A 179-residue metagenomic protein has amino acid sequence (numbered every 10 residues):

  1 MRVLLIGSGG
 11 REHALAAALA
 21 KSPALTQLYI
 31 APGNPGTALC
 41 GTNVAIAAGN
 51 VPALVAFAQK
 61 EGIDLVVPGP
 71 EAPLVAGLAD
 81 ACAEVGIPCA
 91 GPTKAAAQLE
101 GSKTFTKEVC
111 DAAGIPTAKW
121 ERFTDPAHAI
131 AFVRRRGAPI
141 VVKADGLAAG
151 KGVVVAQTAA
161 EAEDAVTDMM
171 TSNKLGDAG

Functional and structural regions predicted by a protein language model:
M1-A95: ATP-binding N-terminal substructure of ATP-dependent carboxylate-amine bond-forming enzymes
G7, F123, V154-T158: Short beta-strand-to-turn element immediately C-terminal to the catalytic PLP-Schiff-base lysine in fold type I
A20-K21, G36-A38, K60, A90 (+4 more regions): Solvent-exposed alpha-helices and their adjacent loops that cap or buttress functional pockets in soluble metabolic
A47-N50, S102, D125-P126, T158: Acidic/polar helix N-cap motif
P92-G152: A conserved helix-loop-beta module that forms one wall/lid of the active-site cleft in ATP-utilizing catalytic domains
P116-A118, R135, P139-V141, A156-G179: Conserved ATP-binding module of the ATP-grasp superfamily
